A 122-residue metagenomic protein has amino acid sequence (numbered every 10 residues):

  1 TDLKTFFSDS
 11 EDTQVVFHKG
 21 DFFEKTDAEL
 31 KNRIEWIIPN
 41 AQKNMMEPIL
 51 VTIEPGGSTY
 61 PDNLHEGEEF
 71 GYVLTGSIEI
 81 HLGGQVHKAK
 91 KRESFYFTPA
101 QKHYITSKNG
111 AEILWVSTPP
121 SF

Functional and structural regions predicted by a protein language model:
T1-R33, Q42-M45: Internal alpha/beta loop-helix hairpins
E24-P61, V116-S121: A short glycine-rich, His/Asp/Glu-containing loop-to-beta-strand
N32, N44, K90, P99-F122: Ligand-binding loop in jelly-roll beta-barrel domains
M46-P48, E68, A111: Structural motif
S58-Y60, E79, S94-F95, A100-Y104: Histidine-centered metal-chelating micro-motifs
L64-G83: Glycine- and acidic-residue-biased ligand/ion/polar-headgroup-sensing regions
